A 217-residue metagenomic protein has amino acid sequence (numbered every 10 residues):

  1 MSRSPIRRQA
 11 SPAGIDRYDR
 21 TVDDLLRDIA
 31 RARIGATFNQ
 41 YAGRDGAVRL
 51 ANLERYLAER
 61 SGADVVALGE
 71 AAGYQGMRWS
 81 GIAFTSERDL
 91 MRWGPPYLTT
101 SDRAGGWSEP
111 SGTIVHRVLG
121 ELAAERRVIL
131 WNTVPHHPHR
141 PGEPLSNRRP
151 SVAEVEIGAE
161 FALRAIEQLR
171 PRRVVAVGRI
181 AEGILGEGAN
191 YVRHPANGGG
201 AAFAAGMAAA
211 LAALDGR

Functional and structural regions predicted by a protein language model:
R3-R7, S11-R173, A181-G183, G188-N190 (+1 more regions): A polyanion-binding, active-site-adjacent surface
G188-R217: Short, flexible loop segments at boundaries between secondary-structure elements
